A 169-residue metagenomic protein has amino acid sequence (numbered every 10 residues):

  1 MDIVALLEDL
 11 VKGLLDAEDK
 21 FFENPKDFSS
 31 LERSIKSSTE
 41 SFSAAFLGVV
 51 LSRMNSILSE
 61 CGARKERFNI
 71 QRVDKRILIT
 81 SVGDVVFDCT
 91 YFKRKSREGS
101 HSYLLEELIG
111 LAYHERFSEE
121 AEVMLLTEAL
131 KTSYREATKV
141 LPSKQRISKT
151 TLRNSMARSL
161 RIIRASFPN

Functional and structural regions predicted by a protein language model:
M1-K95: Short, conserved DNA-binding cores of transcription-related domains
D2-V4, E8-D19, V85-N169: Short, positively charged, Gly/Tyr-enriched micro-motifs that form contact patches at catalytic or ligand/partner
